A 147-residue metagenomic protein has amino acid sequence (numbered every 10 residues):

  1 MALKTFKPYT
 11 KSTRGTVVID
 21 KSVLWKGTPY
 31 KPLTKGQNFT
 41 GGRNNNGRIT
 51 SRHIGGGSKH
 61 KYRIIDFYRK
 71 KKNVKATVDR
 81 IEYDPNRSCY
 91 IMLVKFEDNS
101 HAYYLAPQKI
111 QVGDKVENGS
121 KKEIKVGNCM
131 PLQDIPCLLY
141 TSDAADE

Functional and structural regions predicted by a protein language model:
M1-F67: Intrinsically disordered, Lys/Arg-rich N-terminal extensions and targeting peptides of nucleic-acid-associated proteins
R43-D98, L105-P107: Extended, compositionally biased flexible segments
K95-H101, E123-V126: Short, structured beta-strand/loop micro-motifs enriched in basic residues and often containing a Trp
L105-K109, L132-D134: Short, surface-exposed secondary-structure edge patches
K121-Q133: Short, Lys/Arg- and Gly-enriched loop/turn segments at beta-strand edges
Y140-A145: Conserved small/polar residues in nucleotide/adenosyl-binding loops
